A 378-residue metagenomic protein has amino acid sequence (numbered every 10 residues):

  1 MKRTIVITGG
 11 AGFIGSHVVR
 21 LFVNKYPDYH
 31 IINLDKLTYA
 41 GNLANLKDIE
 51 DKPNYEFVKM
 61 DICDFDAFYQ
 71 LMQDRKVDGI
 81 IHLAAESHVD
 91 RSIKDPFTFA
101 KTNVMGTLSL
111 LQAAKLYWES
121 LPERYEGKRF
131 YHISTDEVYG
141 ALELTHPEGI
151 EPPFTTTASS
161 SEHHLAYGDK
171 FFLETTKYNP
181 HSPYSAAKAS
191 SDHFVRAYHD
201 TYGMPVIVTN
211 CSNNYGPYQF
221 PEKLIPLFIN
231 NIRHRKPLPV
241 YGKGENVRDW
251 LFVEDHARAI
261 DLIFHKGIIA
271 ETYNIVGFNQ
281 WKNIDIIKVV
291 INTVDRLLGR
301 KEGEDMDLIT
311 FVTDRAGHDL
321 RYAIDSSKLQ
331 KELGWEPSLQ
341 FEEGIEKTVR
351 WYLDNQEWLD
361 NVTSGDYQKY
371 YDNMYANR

Functional and structural regions predicted by a protein language model:
M1-N214, F264, K347, Y352-N355 (+1 more regions): N-terminal Rossmann-like NAD(P)+-binding domain of SDR-like oxidoreductases, especially those catalyzing
K2-I5, V18, I31, M60 (+4 more regions): C-terminal substrate-binding subdomain of Rossmann-fold SDR/epimerase-dehydratase oxidoreductases
L37, S185-A186, Q219, G277 (+2 more regions): Residue-level detector of secondary-structure boundary/capping sites
A40, F65, Y218, I284 (+1 more regions): Loop/helix-junction capping segments adjacent to catalytic residues or to phosphate/diphosphate-binding pockets
L43-L46, L142-H146, Q219-E222, D285-K288 (+1 more regions): Short aromatic-enriched loop/helix-cap "lid" or pocket-rim segments at secondary-structure transitions that line
K59-M60, T102, A186, Q219-F220 (+2 more regions): Residues that cap or flank secondary-structure elements
P180-A187, P217, P221, I225 (+1 more regions): The catalytic Tyr-centered alpha-helix of NAD(P)H-dependent dehydrogenases
